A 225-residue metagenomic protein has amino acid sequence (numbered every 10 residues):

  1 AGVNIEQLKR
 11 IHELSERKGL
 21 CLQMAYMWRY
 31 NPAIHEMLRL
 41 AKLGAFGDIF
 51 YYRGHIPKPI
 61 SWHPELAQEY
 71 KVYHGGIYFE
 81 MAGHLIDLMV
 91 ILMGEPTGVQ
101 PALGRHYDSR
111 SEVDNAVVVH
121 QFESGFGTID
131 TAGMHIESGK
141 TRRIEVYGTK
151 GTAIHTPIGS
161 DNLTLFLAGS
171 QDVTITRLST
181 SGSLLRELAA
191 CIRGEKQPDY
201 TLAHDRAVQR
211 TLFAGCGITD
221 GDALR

Functional and structural regions predicted by a protein language model:
A1-R29, G44: Beta-strand-loop-alpha-helix segment that lines the small-molecule cofactor/substrate pocket of alpha/beta enzymes
Q7-K9, R17, E187-R225: C-terminal helix-rich "cap/oligomerization" subdomain common to oxidoreductases
L8, I34, L85-I86, L163 (+2 more regions): A general structural signal for well-ordered alpha-helical segments in protein cores
L20, W28-S109: Predominantly a Rossmann-like dinucleotide-binding segment in NAD(P)-dependent oxidoreductases
L22-M24, R53, I129, H155: Hydrophobic residues in well-ordered beta-strands that form the structural core
Y73-F79, Q171-S179: A short glycine-threonine-serine/GTX helix/turn-capping micro-motif
E80, I86-S160, L185-K196: Contiguous beta-strand/loop segments that form the cofactor/metal-binding neighborhood of enzyme cores
E137, T174-R186, Y200: Active-site loop of classical SDR/Rossmann-like NAD(P)-dependent oxidoreductases, centered on the catalytic Tyr-X3-Lys
